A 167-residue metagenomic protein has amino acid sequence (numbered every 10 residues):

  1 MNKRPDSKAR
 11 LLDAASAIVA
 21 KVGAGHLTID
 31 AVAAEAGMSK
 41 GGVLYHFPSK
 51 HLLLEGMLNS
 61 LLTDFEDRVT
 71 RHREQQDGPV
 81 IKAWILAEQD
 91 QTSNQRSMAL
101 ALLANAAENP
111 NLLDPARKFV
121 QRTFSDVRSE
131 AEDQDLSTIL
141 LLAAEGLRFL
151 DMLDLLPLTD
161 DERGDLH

Functional and structural regions predicted by a protein language model:
M1-D6: N-terminal intrinsically disordered/low-complexity leader segments
R10, A14, I18-L52: Helix-turn-helix
A14-V22, R68, A143-L150: Solvent-exposed, amphipathic alpha-helical segments
L54-L61, R68: Alpha-helical DNA-contacting segments of helix-turn-helix folds
T63-L100: Hydrophobic alpha-helical connector segments
W84-E88, A99-A104, L140-L147: Short alpha-helical scaffolding segments that buttress acidic/His motifs in well-ordered protein cores
Q91-S97, A104-N105, N109-Q121: Conserved, surface-exposed functional patches that form binding/active-site neighborhoods
P110-H167: Hydrophobic/aromatic-rich alpha-helical bundle segments in the mid-to-C-terminal region
